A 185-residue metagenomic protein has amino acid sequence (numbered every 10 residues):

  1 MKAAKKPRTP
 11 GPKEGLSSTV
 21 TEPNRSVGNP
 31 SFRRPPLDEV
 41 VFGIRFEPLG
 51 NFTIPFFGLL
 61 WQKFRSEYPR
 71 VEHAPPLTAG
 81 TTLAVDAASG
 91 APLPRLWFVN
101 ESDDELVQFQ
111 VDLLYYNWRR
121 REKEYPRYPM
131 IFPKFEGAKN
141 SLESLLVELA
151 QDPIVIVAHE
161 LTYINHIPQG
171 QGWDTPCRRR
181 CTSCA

Functional and structural regions predicted by a protein language model:
P10-T19, V27-N29, R95-S102, L106 (+1 more regions): Aromatic/basic-lined ligand-recognition segments that form π-stacking hydrophobic pockets flanked by Lys/Arg to engage
G11-T81: N-terminal ordered "arm"
P36-I44, L106-Y125, P153-H166: Glycine-rich, often proline-containing surface loops adjacent to acidic residues and nearby aromatics that form
F52, F56, L60, R127-K134 (+1 more regions): Short amphipathic alpha-helical segments
V71-Y128: Long, hydrophobic/aromatic-enriched structural stretches that serve as scaffold segments
Y128-K134, A150, P176-R178: "Short basic amphipathic alpha-helical interaction patches in structured regions
P133-V155: Secondary-structure boundary elements
